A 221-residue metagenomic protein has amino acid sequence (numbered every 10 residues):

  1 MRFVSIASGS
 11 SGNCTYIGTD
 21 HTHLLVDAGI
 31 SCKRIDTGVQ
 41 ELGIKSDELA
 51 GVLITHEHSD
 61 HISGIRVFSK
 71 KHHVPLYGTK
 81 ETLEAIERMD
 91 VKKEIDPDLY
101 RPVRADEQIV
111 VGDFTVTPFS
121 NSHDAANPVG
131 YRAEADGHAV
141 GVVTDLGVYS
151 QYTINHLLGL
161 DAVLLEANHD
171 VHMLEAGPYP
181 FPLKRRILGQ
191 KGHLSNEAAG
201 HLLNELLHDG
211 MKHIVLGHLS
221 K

Functional and structural regions predicted by a protein language model:
M1-L42, V129-D145, A162: Conserved beta-strand hairpin/beta-sheet module of binuclear metal-dependent hydrolase folds, prominently
V4-C14, T55-I65, V116-P118: Structured catalytic core of nucleotide-sugar glycosyltransferases
T22, H72-P75, H208-K212: A short helix->loop->beta-strand "cap" motif at the edges of active sites that frequently abuts
V26-G29, A50-E57, L76-K80, G141-T144 (+2 more regions): Active-site neighborhood of phospho(di)ester-bond hydrolases with catalytic His/Asp-centered motifs
C32-G78: Active-site metal-binding motif and surrounding structural segment of the metallo-beta-lactamase
K80-G130, E134-G137: Metallo-beta-lactamase
D113-P118, S122-H123, A135-V140, L146-V148 (+1 more regions): Conserved catalytic scaffold of divalent metal-dependent phosphoesterases
Q151-K221: Cap/insert and terminal regions of metallo-dependent hydrolase folds
